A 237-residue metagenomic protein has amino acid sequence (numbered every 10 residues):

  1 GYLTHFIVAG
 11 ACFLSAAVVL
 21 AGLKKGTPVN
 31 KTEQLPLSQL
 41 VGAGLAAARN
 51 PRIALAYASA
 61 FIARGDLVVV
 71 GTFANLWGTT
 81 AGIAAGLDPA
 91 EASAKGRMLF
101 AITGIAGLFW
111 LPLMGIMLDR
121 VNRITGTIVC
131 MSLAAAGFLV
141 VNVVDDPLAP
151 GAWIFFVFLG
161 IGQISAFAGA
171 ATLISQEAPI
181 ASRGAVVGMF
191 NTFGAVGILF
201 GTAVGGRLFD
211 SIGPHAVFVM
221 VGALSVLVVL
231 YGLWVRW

Functional and structural regions predicted by a protein language model:
G10-V29, Y231-R236: C-terminal membrane-cytosol helix-exit motif in multi-pass small-molecule transporters
K25-A58: Juxtamembrane intracellular "pre-TM" segments in multi-pass secondary transporters
R52-V70, V157: Pair of pore-lining "gating" transmembrane helices in MFS-fold secondary transporters
T79, M117-L118, V204-G213: Interfacial helix-cap and linker-helix signal at transmembrane-aqueous boundaries of multi-pass secondary transporters
F109-R123, F209-D210: Helix-to-loop junctions at the C-terminal end of transmembrane segments in multipass secondary transporters
S132-D146: C-terminal ends and interior cores of transmembrane alpha-helices in multi-pass membrane transporters/permeases
S165-A178: Intracellular juxtamembrane helix-capping segments at the cytosolic ends of symmetry-related transmembrane helices
E177-D210: A late C-terminal transmembrane helix in Major Facilitator Superfamily
